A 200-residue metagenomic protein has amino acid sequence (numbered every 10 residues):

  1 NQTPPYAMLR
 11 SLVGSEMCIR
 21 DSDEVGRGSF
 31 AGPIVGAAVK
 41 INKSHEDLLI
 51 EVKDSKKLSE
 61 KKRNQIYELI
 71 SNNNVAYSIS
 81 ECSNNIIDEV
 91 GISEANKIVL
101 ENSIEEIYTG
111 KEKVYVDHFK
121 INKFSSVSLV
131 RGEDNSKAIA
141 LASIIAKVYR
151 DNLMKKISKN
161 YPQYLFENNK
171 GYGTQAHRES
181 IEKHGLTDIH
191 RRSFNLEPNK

Functional and structural regions predicted by a protein language model:
N1-Q2, K159: Compositionally biased, intrinsically disordered/low-complexity regions enriched for serine, proline and threonine
Q2-I19: Short, small-residue-biased leader/transition segments that mark boundaries at the very start of proteins
S15-E16, R20, E24-K200: RNase H-like, Mg2+-dependent phosphodiesterase core, and more generally RNA phosphate-backbone-engaging helix-loop
